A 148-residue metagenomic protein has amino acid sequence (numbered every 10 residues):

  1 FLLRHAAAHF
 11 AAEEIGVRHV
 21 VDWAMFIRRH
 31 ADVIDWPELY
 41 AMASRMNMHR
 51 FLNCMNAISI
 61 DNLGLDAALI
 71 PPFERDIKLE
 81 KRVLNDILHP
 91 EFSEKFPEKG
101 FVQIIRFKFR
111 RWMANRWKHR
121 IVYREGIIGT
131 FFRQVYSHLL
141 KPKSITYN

Functional and structural regions predicted by a protein language model:
F1-N148: The feature captures the alpha-helical scaffold/lid subdomain characteristic of nucleotidyltransferase
